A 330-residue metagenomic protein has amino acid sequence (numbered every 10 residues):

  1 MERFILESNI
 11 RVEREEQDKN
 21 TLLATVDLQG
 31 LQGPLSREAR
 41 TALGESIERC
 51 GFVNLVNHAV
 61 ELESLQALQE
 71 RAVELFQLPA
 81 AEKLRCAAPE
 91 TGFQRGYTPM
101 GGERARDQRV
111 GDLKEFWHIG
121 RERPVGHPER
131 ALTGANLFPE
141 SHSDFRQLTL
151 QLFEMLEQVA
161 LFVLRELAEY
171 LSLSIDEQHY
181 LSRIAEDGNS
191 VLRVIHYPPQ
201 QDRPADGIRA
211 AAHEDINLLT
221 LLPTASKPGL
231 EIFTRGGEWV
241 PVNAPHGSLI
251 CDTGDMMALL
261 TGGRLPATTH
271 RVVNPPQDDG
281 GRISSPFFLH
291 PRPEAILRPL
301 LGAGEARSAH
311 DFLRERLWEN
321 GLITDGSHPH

Functional and structural regions predicted by a protein language model:
M1-H330: Peripheral, non-catalytic segments flanking oxidoreductase cores
